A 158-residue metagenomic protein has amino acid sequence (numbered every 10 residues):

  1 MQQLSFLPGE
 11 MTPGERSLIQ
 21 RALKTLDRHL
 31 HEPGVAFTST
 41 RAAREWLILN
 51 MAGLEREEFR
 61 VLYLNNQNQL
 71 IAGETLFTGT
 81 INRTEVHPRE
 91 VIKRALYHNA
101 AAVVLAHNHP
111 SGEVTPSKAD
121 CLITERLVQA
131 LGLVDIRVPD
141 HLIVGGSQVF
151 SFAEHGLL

Functional and structural regions predicted by a protein language model:
Q2-Q20, A42, Q67, F77-L158: Active-site-proximal loop/helix of nucleotide/amide-processing enzymes and allied scaffolds
S17-T75: Long amphipathic N-terminal alpha/beta scaffold segment
